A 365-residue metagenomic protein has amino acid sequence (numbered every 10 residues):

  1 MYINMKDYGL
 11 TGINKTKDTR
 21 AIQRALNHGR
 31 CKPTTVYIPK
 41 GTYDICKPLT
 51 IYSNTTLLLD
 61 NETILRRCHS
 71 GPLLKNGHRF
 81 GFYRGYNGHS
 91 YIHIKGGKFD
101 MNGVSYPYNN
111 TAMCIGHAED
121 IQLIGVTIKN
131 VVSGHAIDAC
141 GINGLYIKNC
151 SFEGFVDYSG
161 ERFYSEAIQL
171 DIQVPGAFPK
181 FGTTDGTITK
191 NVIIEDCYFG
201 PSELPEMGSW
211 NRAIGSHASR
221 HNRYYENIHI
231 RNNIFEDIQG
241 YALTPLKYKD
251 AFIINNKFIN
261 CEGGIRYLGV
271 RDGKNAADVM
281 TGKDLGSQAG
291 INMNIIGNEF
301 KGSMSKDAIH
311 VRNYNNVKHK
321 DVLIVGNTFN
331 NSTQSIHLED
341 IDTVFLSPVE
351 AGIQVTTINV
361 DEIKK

Functional and structural regions predicted by a protein language model:
M5-P39: Acidic Gly/Asp/Thr-rich repetitive segments characteristic of extracellular carbohydrate-active and adhesion proteins
Q23-G29, Y43-L58, I64-K95, M101-D120 (+3 more regions): Extracellular beta-strand-rich solenoid/capping regions of secreted or surface-exposed proteins that bind or remodel
T34, G41, K47, S53-T55 (+23 more regions): The right-handed parallel beta-helix/beta-solenoid scaffold, focusing on the short coil/turn and N-cap positions
P39, A118-I121, I128-A136, A218-R220 (+4 more regions): Internal alpha-helical scaffold/solenoid segments in large eukaryotic proteins
I45-P48, N61, R66-G71, N102-T111 (+10 more regions): Short glycine/acidic-rich loop motifs that flank beta-strands on beta-rich extracellular proteins
Y83-Y86, G160-R162, V174-T187, M207 (+3 more regions): Intrinsically disordered, low-complexity Ser/Thr- and acidic-rich flexible linkers and loops, especially at boundaries
I230-R312: Eukaryotic tandem repeat interaction scaffolds
